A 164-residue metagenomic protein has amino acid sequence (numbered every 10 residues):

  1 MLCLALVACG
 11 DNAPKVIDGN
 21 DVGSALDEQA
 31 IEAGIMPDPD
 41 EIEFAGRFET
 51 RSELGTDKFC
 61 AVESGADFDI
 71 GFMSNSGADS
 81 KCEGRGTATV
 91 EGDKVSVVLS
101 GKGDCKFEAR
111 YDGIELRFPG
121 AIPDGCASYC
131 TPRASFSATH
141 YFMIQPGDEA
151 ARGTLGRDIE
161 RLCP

Functional and structural regions predicted by a protein language model:
M1-V7: Sec-dependent bacterial lipoprotein signal peptides
C9-N12: Bacterial signal peptide processing site
D18-F59, H140-Q145, A151-P164: Tryptophan-anchored aromatic micro-motifs
E41-E49, G65-D69, V90-V98: Short, hydrophobic/aromatic-rich segments at coil-to-beta transitions
I42-F44, E53-G55, S80-G84, G101-G103: Residues that act as N-cap/strand-start positions at coil-to-secondary-structure junctions
T50-S52, F72-G77, L99-G101: Short acidic, glycine-rich loop/turn motifs
T56-G92: N-terminal glycine/threonine-rich, aromatic-flanked beta-hairpin/loop signature
T89-S96, G103-P164: Calycin-type beta-barrel ligand-binding domains and close structural analogs
